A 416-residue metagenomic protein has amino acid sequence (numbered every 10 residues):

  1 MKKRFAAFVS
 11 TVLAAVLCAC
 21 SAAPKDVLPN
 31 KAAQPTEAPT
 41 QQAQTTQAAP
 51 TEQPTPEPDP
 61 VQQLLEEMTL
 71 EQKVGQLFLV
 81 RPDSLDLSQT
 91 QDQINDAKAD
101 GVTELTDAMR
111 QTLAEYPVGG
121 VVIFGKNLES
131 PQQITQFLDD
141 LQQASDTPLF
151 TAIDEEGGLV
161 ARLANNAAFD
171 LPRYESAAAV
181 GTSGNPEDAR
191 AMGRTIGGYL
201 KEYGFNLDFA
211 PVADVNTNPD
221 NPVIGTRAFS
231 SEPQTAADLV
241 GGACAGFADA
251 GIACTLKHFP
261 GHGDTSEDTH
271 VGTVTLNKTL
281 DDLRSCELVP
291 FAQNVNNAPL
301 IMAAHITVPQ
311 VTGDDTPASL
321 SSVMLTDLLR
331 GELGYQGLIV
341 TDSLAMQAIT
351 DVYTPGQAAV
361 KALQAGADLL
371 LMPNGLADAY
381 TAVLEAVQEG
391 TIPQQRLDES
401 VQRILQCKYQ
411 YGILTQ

Functional and structural regions predicted by a protein language model:
M1-V9: Bacterial N-terminal signal peptides that target proteins for export
V16-A19: C-terminal motif of bacterial Sec signal peptides marking the signal peptidase cleavage site
S21-T151, E155-N165: N-terminal hydrophobic targeting/anchoring segments and the immediately downstream early-domain regions of hydrolases
E66-T69, Q93-G101, L105-A108, N127-S145 (+4 more regions): Second-shell residues forming the walls of enzyme active-site clefts
G75-P82, G119-I123, L149-E155, L207-P211 (+5 more regions): Hydrophobic faces of well-ordered beta-strands that scaffold small-molecule active sites in alpha/beta enzyme cores
L149-G193: Substrate-binding cleft of extracellular glycoside hydrolase catalytic domains
E175-F205, A210-C244, A248: A substrate-binding/cap region within the structured catalytic cores of diverse enzymes
Q388-Q416: Mid-to-C-terminal alpha-helical segments outside catalytic/metal-binding sites
